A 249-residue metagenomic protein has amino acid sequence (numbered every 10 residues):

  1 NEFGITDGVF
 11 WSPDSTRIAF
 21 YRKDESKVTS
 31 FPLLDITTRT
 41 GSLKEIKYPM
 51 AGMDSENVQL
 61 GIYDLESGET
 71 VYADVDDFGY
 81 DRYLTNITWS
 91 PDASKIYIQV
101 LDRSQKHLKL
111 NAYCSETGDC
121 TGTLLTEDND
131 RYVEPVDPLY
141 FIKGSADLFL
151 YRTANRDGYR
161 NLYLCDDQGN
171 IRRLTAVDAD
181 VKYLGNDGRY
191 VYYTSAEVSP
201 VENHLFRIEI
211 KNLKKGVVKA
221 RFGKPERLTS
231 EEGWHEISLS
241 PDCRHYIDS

Functional and structural regions predicted by a protein language model:
N1-F10, R17-Y72: Predominantly five- to eight-bladed beta-propeller fold
D7-F10, A19-E25, M50-D54, W89-P91 (+9 more regions): Beta-strand C-termini and the immediately following turn/loop, strongest in propeller blades
T16-K23, V28-F31, E56-Q59, A73 (+9 more regions): Non-catalytic accessory segments flanking enzyme active sites
G61-Y63, K109-Y113, Y163, F206-I208: Conserved hydrophobic/aromatic positions in well-ordered beta-strands
D64-G68, S115-G118, D166-G169, I210-L213: Short loop/turn segments that connect beta-strands within beta-propeller blades
G122, R160-A176: Polyanionic (Asp/Glu-rich) segments that form extended negatively charged tracts
K214-A220: Intrinsically disordered, low-complexity Ser/Thr- and acidic-rich flexible linkers and loops, especially at boundaries
